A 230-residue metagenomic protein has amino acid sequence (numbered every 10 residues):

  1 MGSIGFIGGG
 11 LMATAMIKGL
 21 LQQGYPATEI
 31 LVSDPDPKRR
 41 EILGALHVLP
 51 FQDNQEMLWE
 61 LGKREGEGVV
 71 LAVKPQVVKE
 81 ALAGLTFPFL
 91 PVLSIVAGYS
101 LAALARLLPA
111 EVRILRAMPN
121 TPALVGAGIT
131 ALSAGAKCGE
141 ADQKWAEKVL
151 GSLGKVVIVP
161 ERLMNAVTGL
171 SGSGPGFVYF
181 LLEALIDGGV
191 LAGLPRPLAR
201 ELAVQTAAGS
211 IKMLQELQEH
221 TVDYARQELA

Functional and structural regions predicted by a protein language model:
M1-W59, R64, A127, V190-A192: NAD(P)+-binding Rossmann beta1-loop-alpha1 motif at the extreme N-terminus of oxidoreductases
G2, T28, V48-L49, L90-P91 (+2 more regions): A structural micro-motif
I4, M164-G169, A225-Q227: Short pre-catalytic strand/loop immediately N-terminal to key active-site residues, enriched for Gly-Thr
I30, R40, M57, P195-A203 (+2 more regions): Small-residue helix-packing motif on alpha-helices
N54, L58-L132: Rossmann-like NAD(P)(H) cofactor-binding subdomain of soluble oxidoreductases
A103-R113, I129-V167, V178-H220: Internal alpha-helical scaffold of NAD(P)-dependent oxidoreductase catalytic cores
M118-A123, T168-V178: Glycine/serine-rich anion-binding loops at beta->alpha junctions that coordinate negatively charged ligand groups
